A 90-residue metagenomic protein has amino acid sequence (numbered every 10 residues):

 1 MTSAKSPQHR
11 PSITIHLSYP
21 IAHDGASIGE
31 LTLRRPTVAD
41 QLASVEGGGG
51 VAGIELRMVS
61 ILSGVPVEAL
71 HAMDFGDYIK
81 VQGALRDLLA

Functional and structural regions predicted by a protein language model:
T2-A90: Short, surface-exposed, charged amphipathic helix/loop patches that serve as local interaction elements
